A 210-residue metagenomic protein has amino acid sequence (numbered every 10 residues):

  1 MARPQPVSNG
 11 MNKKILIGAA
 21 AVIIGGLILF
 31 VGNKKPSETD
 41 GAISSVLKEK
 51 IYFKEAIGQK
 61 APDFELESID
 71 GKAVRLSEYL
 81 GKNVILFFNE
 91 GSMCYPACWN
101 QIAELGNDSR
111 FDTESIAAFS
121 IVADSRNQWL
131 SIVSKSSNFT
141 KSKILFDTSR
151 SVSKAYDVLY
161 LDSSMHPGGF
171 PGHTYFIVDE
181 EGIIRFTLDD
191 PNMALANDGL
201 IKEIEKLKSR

Functional and structural regions predicted by a protein language model:
M1-K60, R210: N-terminal targeting signals for export/organelle localization
A61-P62, N83, G172-T174: Short loop/turn microsegments at loop-to-beta-strand junctions
V74-A103: Short active-site neighborhood of thiol/selenol oxidoreductases, capturing the structured segment around
P96-K154: Structural microenvironment flanking redox-active thiols in thiol-disulfide oxidoreductases
T140-K143, Y160-S164, G168-F176: Structural micro-motif
P167-R210: Thiol-/selenol-based redox modules, centered on thioredoxin-like and closely related oxidoreductase domains
